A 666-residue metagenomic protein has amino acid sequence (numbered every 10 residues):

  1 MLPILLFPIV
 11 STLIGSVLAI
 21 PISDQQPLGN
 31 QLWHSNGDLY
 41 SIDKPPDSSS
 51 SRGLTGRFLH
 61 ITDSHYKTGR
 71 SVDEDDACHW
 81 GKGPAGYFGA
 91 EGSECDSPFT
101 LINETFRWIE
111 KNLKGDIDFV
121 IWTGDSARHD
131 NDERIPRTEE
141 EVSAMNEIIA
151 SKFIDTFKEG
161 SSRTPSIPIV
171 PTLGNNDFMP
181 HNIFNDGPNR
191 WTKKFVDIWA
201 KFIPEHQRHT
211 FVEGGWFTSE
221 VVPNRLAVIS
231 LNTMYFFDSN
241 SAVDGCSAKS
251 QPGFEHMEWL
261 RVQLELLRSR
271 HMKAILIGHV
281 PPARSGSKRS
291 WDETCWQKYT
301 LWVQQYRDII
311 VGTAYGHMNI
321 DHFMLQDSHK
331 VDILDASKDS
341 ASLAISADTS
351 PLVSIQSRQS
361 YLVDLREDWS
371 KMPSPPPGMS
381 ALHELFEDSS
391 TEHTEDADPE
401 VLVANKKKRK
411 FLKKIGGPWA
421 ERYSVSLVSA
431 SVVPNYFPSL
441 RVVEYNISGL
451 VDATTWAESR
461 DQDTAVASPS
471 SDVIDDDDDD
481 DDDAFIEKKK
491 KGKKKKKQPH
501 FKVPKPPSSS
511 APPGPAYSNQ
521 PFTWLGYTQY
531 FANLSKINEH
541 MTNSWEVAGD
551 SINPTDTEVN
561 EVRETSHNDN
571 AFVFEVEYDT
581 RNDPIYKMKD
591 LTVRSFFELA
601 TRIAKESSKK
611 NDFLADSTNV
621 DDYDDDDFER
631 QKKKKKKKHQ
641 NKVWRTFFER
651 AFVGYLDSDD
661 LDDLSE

Functional and structural regions predicted by a protein language model:
M1-S23: Fungal secretory targeting signals
G15-W122, W191-A227, Y235-N240, D244-L266 (+2 more regions): Metal-dependent phosphoesterase/phosphodiesterase active-site architecture
H60-T62, D118-D125, R163-G174, L276-H279 (+3 more regions): Active-site neighborhood of phospho(di)ester-bond hydrolases with catalytic His/Asp-centered motifs
P84-Y87, E91-N185, V303: Core catalytic region of metal-dependent phosphoesterases/phosphodiesterases, especially metallo-beta-lactamase-like
R128-N131, P171-H181, D238-S239, P281-S285 (+2 more regions): Active-site environment of divalent metal-dependent phosphoester hydrolases
E133-I135, G286-S290: Short, solvent-exposed loop/turn segments at secondary-structure boundaries
E141-F157, R190-H209, Y299-Q304: Acidic, His- and aromatic-enriched active-site or binding-groove loops in soluble protein domains that engage sugars
L267-G286: Short acidic, glycine-rich surface-loop motifs adjacent to enzyme active sites
